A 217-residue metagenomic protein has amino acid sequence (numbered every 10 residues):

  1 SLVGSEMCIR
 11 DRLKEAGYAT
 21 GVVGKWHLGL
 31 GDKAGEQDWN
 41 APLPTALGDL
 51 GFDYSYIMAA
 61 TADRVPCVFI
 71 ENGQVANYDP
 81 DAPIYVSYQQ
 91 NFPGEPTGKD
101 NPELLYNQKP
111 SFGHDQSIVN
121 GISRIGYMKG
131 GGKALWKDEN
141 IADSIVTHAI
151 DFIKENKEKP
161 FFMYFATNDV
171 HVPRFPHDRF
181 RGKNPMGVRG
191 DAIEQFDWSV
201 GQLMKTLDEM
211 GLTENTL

Functional and structural regions predicted by a protein language model:
S1, S5-L217: Formylglycine-dependent sulfatase
